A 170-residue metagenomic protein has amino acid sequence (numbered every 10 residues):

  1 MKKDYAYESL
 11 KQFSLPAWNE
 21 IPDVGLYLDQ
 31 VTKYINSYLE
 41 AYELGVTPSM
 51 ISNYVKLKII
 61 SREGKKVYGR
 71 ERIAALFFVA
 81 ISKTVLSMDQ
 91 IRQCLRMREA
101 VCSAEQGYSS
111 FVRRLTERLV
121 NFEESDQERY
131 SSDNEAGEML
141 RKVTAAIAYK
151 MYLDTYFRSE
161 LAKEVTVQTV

Functional and structural regions predicted by a protein language model:
M1-M97: Basic helix-turn-helix/winged-helix DNA-binding cores and closely related short helical interaction motifs
M97-V170: Intrinsically disordered, low-complexity, charge-dense segments enriched in Lys/Arg and Glu/Asp interspersed
